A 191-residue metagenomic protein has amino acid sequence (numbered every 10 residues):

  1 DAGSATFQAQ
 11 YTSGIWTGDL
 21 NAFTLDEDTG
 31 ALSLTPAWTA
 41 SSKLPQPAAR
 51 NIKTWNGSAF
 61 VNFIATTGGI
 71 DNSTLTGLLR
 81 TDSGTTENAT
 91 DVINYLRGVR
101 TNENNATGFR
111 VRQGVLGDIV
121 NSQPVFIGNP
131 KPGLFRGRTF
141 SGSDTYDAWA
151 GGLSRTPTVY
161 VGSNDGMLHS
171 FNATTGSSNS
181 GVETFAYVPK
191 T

Functional and structural regions predicted by a protein language model:
D1-T191: A fold-level detector for beta-propeller and closely related beta-sheet-rich head/sensor domains
